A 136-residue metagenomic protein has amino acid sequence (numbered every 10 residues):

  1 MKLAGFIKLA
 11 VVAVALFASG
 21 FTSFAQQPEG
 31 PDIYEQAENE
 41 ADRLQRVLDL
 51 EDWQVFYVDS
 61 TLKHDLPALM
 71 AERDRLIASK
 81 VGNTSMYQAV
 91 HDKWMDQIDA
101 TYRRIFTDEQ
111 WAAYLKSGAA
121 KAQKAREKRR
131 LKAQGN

Functional and structural regions predicted by a protein language model:
M1-G30: Bacterial Sec-dependent N-terminal signal peptides
Q26-N136: Charge-rich (acidic/polar
